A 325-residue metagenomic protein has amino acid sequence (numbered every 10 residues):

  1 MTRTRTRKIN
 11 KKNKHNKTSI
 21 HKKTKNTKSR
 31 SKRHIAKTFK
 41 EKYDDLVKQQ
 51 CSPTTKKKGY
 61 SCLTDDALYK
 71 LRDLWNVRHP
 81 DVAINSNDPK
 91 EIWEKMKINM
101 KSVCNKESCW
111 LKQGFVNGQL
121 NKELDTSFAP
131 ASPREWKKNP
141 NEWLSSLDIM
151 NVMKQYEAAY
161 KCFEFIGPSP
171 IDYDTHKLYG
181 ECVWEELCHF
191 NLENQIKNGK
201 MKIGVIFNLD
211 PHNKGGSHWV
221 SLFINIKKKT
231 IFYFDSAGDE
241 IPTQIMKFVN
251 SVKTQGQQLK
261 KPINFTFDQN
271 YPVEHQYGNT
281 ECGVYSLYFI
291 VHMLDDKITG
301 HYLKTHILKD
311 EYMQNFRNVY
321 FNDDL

Functional and structural regions predicted by a protein language model:
M1-T38: Arg/Lys-rich, intrinsically disordered low-complexity tails that mediate electrostatic binding and condensation
K28-V220, I226-I231: Cysteine protease catalytic domains with a Cys-His-Asp triad
I196-K304, L308: Cysteine protease-like catalytic core of ubiquitin/ubiquitin-like
K309-L325: C-terminal helix/juxtamembrane-tail motif
